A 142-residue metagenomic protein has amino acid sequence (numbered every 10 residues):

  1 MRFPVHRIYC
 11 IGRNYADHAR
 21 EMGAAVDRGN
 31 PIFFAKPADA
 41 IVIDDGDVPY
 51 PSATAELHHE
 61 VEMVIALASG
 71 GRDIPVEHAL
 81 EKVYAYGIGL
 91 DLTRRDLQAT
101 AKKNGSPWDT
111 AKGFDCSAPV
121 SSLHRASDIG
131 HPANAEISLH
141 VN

Functional and structural regions predicted by a protein language model:
M1-N142: Catalytic-core "active-site belt" of small-molecule-metabolizing enzymes, emphasizing His/Asp/Glu-rich regions
